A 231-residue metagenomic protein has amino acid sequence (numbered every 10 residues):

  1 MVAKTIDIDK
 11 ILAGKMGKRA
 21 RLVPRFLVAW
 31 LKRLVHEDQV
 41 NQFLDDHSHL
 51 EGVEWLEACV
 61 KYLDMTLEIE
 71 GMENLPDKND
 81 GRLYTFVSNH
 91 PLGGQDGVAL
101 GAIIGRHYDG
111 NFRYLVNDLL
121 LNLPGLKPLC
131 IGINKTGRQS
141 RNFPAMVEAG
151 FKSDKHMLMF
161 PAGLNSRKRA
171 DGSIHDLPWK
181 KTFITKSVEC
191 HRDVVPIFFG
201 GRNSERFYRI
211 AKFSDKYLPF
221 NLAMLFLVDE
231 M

Functional and structural regions predicted by a protein language model:
M1-Y84, H90, Q95-A99, D109 (+1 more regions): Membrane-anchoring hydrophobic helices of lipid-metabolizing enzymes
D45, V60-T66, I133-Q139, G172-S173: Short, flexible loop segments at the rims of nucleotide/cofactor-binding pockets, characterized by
R82-S88, K155-P161, R192: Generic beta-sheet signal
V87-N89, L126-K135, A162-D171: Short, basic, glycine/proline-bearing loop/turn elements
V98-I104, A145, S173-I174: "Short basic amphipathic alpha-helical interaction patches in structured regions
R106-K152: Conserved nucleotide-cofactor-binding alpha/beta core module
H156, G163, R167-M231: A cross-family acyltransferase "interaction/gating" segment
